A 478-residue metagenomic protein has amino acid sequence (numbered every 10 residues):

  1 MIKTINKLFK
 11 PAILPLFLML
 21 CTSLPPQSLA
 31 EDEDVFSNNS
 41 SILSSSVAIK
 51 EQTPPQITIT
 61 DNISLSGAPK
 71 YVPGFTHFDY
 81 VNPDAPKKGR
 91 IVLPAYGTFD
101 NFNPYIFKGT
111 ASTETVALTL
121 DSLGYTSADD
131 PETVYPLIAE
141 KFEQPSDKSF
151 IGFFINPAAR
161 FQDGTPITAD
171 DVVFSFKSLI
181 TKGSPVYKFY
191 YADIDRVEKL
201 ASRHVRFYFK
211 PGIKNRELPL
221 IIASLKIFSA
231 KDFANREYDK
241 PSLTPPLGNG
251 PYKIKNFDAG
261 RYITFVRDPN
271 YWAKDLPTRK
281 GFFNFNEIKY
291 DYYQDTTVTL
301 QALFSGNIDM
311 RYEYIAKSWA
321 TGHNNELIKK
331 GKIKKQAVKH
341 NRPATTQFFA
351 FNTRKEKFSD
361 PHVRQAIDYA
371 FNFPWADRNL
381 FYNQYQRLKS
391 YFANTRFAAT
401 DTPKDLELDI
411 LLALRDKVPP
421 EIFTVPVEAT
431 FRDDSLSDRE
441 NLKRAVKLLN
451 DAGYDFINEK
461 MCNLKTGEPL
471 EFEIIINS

Functional and structural regions predicted by a protein language model:
P11-S23: Bacterial N-terminal signal peptides
P54-D147, F154, K177, L247: N-terminal lobe/hinge region of extracytoplasmic solute-binding protein
T60-N62, K88-G97, E140, F150-F153 (+8 more regions): Short, well-ordered beta-strand elements
F78, L120-D130, I222-E287, Q294-V298 (+3 more regions): Gly/Pro-rich hinge or "lid" segments in bacterial periplasmic/extracellular proteins
V81, A85-P86, I106-T115, K141-P185 (+6 more regions): Aromatic- and charge-enriched surface segment that lines or borders ligand/interaction sites
F189-A234, P251-D258, D401-K417: Surface-exposed binding/hinge segments that line and control ligand-binding clefts or catalytic entry sites
R196-K199, K255-V266, D291-K355, A366 (+1 more regions): Extracellular/periplasmic solute-recognition and catalytic clefts
S359-S478: Append "and occasionally in soluble cytosolic enzymes with long acidic Gly/Pro-rich linkers
